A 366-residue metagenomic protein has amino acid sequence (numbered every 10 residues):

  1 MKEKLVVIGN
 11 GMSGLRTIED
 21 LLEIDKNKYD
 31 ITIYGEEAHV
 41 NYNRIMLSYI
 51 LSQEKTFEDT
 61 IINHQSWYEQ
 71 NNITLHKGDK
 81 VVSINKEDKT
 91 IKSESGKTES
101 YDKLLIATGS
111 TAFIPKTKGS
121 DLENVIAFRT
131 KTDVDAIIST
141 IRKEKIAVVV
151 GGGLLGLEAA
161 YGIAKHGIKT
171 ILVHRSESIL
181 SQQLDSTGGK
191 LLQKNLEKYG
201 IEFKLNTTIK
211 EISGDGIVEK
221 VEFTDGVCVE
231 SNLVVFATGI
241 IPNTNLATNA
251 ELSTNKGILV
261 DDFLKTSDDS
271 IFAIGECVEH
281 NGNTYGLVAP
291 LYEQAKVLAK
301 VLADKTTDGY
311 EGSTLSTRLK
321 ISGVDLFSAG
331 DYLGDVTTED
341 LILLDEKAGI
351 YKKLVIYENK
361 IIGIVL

Functional and structural regions predicted by a protein language model:
M1-V6, N63-V148, N206, K220-D225 (+2 more regions): FAD-binding core/adjacent interface of flavoenzyme oxidoreductases
K2-K4, N10, E23, Q53 (+1 more regions): Mid-to-C-terminal Rossmann-like scaffold of FAD/NAD(P)H-dependent oxidoreductases
K2-T74, G162-Q183: Beta1-alpha1 glycine-rich phosphate/pyrophosphate-binding loop at the start of Rossmann-like nucleotide-binding domains
G9-M12, R129, V150-G153: Glycine-rich Rossmann-fold phosphate-binding loop(s) that bind the pyrophosphate of adenine dinucleotide cofactors
G14-T17, G156-A159, P242: Short glycine/serine/threonine-rich phosphate/pyrophosphate-binding segments that cradle anionic phosphate groups
D30, L75-K92, E99, H166-V260: A Rossmann-like FAD-binding core segment of flavoenzymes
D121-K143, S213-E222, V227-K300: FAD-site-proximal beta/loop scaffold in flavoenzymes
A136-L184, V218: Rossmann-like NAD(P)H-binding beta-loop-alpha module
